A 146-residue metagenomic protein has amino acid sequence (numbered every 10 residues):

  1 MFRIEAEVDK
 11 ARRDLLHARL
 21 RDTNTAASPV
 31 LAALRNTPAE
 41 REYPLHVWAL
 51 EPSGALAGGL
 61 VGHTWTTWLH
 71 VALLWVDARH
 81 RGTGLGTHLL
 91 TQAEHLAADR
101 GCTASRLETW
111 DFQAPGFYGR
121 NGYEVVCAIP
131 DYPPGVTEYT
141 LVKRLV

Functional and structural regions predicted by a protein language model:
M1-D14: Conserved N-terminal entry element of GNAT/NAT acetyltransferase domains
L16, Y118, Y123: Conserved active-site tyrosine of GNAT-family acetyltransferases
H17-P52: Active-site rim helix/loop that mediates acceptor-substrate recognition in acyltransferases
N36-A39, E51-P52, A57-W68: A conserved beta-strand-loop-helix scaffold within acyl/acetyltransferase catalytic domains
L74-R81: A short, internal acetyl-CoA/4′-phosphopantetheine-binding micro-motif in the GNAT/acyltransferase core
G82-H95, R120: Conserved acetyl-CoA-binding loop-helix of GNAT-fold acetyltransferases
A97-W110: Conserved GNAT acetyl-CoA-binding A-motif
R106-E108, E124-V142: Conserved catalytic-core motifs of GNAT/GCN5-like acyltransferases
